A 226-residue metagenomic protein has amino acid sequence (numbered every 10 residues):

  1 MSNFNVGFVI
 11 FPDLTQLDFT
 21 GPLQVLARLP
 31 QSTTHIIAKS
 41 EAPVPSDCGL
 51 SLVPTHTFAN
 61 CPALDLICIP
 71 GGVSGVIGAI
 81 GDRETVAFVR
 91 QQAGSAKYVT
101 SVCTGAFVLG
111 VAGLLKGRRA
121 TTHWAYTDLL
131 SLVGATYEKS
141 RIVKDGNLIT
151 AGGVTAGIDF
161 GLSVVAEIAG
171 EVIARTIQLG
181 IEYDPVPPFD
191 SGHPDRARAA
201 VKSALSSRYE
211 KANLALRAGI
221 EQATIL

Functional and structural regions predicted by a protein language model:
M1-V99, A106-V111, T127-L129, Y137-K139 (+1 more regions): Extended, subdomain-level signal for the structured scaffold at the beginning of enzyme domains
P54, K144-D145, A151: Thr-Gly-centered strand-to-loop micro-motif
A79-R83, T121, G152: Residues at secondary-structure transition points
V99-T100, T121, E138, I149: Structural detector of well-ordered beta-strand residues that form the stable sheet scaffold of enzyme domains
T104-A106, I149-V165: Active-site-proximal catalytic alpha-helix in oxidoreductases
L115-I142: A conserved active-site-flanking secondary-structure segment within enzyme catalytic domains
A120, V154, E167-E171: Alpha-helix boundary/capping and short turn/kink residues
